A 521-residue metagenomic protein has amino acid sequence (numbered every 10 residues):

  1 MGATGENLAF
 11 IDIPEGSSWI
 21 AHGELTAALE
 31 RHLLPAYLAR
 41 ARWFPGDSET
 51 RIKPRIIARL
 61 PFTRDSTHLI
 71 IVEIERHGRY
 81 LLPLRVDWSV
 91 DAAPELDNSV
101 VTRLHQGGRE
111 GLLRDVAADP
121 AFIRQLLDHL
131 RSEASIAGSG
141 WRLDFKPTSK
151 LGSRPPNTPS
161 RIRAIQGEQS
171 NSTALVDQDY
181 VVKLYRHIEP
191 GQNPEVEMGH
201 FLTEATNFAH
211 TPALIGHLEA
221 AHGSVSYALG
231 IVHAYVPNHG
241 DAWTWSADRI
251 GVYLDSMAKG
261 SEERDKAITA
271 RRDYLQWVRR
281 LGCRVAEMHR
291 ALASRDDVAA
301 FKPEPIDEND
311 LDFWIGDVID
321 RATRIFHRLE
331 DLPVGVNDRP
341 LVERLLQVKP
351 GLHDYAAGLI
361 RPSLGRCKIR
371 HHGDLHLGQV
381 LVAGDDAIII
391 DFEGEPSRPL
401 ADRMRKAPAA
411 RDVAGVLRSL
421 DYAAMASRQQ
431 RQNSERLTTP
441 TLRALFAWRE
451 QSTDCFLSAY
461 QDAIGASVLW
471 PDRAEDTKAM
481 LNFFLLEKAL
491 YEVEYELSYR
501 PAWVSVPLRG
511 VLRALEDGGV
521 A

Functional and structural regions predicted by a protein language model:
G2-S18, G23, S498, P507-A521: Terminal low-complexity segments of carbohydrate-biosynthetic enzymes
N7-P54: Short Lys/Arg-enriched alpha/beta "domain-start" segment
L60-E330, L377, A383-A463, S467 (+1 more regions): Conserved ATP-binding subdomain of kinase catalytic cores across diverse folds
F145-S160, I325-R370: An alpha-helical support segment within catalytic cores of ATP-dependent transferases
R280, E287, D317, R344-G351 (+1 more regions): Charged, amphipathic alpha-helical oligomerization/scaffolding segments
I360-S363, R370, R398, D402 (+1 more regions): Acidic, serine/threonine- and proline-rich low-complexity regulatory regions
D374: Conserved catalytic-loop position in the HRD/HxD motif
S434, R443-D472, A479-A521: ATP/Mg2+ or Mg2+-diphosphate-binding catalytic cores that bind nucleotide phosphates or diphosphates via glycine-rich
